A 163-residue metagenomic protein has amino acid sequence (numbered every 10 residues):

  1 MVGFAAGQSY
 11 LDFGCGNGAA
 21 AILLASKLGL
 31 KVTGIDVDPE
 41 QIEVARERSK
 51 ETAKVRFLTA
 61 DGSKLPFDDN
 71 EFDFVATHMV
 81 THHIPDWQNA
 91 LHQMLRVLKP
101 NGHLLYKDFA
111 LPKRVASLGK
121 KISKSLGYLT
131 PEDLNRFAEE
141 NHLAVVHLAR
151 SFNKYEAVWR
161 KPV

Functional and structural regions predicted by a protein language model:
M1-Q8: Conserved alpha-helix/loop element of class I SAM-dependent methyltransferases that forms part of the SAM/SAH-binding
S9, G102-H103: Short glycine-centered segments of the SAM/dcSAM-binding site in methyltransferase folds
L11, N17-K64: Class I SAM-dependent methyltransferase SAM/SAH-binding core
A76: A conserved beta-strand element that flanks and buttresses the S-adenosyl-L-methionine
H82-H83: A short His-aromatic
Q88-P100: A short glycine-rich, Lys/Arg-flanked "PGG" loop and its adjoining helix->strand segment in the class I
H103-V158: C-terminal alpha-helical "lid/dimerization" subdomain adjacent to the S-adenosyl-L-methionine
W159-V163: C-terminal lobe and adjacent flexible extensions of AdoMet/dcAdoMet transferase-like proteins
